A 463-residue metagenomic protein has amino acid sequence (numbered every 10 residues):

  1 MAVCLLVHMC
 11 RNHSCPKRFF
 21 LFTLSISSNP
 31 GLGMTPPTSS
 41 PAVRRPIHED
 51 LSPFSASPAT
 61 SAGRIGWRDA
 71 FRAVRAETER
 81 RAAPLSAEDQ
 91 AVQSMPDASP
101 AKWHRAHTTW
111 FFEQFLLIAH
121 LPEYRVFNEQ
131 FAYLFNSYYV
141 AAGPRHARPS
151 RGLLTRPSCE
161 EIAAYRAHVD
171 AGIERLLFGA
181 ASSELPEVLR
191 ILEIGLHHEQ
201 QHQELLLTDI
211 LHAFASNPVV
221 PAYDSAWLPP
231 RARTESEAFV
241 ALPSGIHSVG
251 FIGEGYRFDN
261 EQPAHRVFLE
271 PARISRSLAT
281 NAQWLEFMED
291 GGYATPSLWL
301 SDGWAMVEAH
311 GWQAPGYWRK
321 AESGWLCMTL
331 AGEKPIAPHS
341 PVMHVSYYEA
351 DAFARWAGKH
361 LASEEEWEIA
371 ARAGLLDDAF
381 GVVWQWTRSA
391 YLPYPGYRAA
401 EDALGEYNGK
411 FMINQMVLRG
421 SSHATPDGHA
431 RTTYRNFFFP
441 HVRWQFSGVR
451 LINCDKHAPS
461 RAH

Functional and structural regions predicted by a protein language model:
A2-V3, V7, A42-V43: Acidic, Ala/Val/Gly-enriched low-complexity intrinsically disordered segments
S14, S25-S28, S39-S40, S57: Serine residues within intrinsically disordered or low-complexity segments
R18-G33: Short, Lys/Arg-enriched N-terminal segments with co-localized hydrophobic residues within the first ~10-30 amino acids
M34-S99, W103-G172, L176, L185 (+8 more regions): Disulfide-stabilized, aromatic/cysteine-rich ligand-recognition loop
F214-H247: Flexible inter-domain linker/hinge segments
V249-N260, E286-M288, Y293-L298, R388-E401 (+1 more regions): Cytochrome P450 core scaffold surrounding the K-helix E-X-X-R motif and the conserved "meander" helix-loop region
H339, M343, E365-F380, P395-R398 (+1 more regions): Short, well-ordered junction/capping motifs at the entry into regular secondary structure
